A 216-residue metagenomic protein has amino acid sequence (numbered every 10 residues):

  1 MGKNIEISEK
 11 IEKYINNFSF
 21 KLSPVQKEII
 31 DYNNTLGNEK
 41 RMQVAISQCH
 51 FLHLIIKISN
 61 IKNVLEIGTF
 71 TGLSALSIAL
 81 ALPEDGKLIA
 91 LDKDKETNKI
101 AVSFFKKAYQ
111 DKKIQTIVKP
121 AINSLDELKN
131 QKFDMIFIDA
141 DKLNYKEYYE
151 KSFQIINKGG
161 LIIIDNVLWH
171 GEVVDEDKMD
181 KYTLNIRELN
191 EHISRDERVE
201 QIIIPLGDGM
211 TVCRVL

Functional and structural regions predicted by a protein language model:
M1-M135, K142-I163, V167-L216: A short alpha-helical cap/connector motif
